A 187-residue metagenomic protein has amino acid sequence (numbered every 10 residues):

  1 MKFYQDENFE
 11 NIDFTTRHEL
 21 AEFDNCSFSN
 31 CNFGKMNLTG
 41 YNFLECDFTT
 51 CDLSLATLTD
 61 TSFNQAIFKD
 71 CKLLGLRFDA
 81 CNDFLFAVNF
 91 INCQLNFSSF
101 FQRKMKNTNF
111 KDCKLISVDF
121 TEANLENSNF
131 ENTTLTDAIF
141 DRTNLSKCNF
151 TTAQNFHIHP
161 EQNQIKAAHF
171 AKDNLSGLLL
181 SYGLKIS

Functional and structural regions predicted by a protein language model:
M1-S187: Tandem repeat scaffolds
